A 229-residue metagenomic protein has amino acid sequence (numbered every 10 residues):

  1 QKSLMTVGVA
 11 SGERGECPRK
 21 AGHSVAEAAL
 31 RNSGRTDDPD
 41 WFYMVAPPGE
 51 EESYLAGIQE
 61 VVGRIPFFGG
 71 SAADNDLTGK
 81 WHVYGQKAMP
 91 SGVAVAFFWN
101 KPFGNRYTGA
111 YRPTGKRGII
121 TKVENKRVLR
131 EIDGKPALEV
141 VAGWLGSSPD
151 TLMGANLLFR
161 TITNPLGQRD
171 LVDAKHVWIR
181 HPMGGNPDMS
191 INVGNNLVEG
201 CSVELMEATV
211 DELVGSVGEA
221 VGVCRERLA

Functional and structural regions predicted by a protein language model:
Q1-A229: Small-residue-enriched flexible segments
